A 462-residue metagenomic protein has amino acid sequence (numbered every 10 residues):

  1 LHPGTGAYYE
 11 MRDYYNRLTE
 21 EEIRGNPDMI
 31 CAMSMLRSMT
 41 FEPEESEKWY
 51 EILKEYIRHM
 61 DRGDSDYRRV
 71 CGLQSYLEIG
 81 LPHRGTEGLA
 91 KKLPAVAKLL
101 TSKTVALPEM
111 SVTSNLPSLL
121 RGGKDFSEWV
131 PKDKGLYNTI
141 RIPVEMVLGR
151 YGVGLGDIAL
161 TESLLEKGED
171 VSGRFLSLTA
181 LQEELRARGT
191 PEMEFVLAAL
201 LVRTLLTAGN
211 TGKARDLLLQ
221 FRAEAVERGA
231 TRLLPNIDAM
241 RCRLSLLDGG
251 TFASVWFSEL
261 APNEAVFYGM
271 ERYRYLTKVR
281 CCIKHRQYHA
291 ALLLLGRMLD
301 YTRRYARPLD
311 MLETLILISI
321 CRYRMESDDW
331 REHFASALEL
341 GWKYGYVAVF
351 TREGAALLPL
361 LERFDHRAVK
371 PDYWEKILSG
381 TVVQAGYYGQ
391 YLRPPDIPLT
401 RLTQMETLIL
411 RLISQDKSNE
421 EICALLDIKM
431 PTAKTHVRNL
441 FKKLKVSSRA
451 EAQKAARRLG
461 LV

Functional and structural regions predicted by a protein language model:
L1-M29, M33: Extended alpha-helical scaffolding segments used for macromolecular assembly and cargo binding
H2, R37, P82, K124-S127 (+8 more regions): Residue at a conserved register position within TPR or TPR-like alpha-solenoid repeats
T5, T40, L81-G85, K167-G168 (+4 more regions): Structural motif corresponding to the intra-repeat A-B loop/turn of tetratricopeptide repeats
E10-R17, E44-E55, T86-T101, V130-V144 (+6 more regions): Alpha-helical repeat scaffolds
E22-V196: Internal alpha-solenoid helical repeat scaffolds
G25-D28, R62-G72, K103-L120, V144-L160 (+6 more regions): Alpha-solenoid helical repeat architecture
F252-A253, E271, Y275-R297, R303-P308 (+4 more regions): Linker/hinge segments immediately adjacent to helix-turn-helix/homeobox DNA-binding domains
G389-R438, K442-S447, Q453-V462: Helix-turn-helix DNA-binding segment
